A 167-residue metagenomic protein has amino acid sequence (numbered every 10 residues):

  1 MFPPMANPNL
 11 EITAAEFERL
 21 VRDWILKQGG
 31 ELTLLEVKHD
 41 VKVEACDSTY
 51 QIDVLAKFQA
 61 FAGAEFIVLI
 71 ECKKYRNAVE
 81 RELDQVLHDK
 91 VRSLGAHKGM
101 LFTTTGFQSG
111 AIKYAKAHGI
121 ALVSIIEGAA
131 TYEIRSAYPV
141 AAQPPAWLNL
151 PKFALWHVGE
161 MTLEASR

Functional and structural regions predicted by a protein language model:
M1-R167: Mixed-charge (Asp/Glu-Lys/Arg
